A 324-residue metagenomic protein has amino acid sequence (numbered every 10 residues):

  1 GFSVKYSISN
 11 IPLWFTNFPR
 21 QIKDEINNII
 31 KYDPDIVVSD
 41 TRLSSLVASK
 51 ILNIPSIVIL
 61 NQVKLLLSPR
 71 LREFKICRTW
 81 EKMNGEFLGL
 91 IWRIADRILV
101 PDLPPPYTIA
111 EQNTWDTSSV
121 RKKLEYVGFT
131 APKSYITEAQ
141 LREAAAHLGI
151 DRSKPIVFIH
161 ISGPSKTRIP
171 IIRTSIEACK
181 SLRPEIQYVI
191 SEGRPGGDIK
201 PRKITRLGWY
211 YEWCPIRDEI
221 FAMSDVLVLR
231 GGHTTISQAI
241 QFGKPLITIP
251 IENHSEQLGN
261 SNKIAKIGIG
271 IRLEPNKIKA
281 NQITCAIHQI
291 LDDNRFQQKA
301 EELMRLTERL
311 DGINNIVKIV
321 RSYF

Functional and structural regions predicted by a protein language model:
G1-D33: Phosphate/nucleotide-donor binding subsite
R20-G89: Conserved nucleotide-sugar donor-interacting segment of glycosyltransferase catalytic cores, predominantly GT-B
I36-D40, I216-N260: A donor-sugar binding/catalytic signature common to diverse glycosyltransferases and related nucleotide-sugar
K75-K166, G193-G196: A nucleotide-sugar donor-handling region in carbohydrate enzymes
A131-V226, L258: Donor-nucleotide binding loops and adjacent catalytic segments primarily of GT-B fold Leloir glycosyltransferases
P245-N281: Nucleotide-sugar donor-binding patch of glycosyltransferase catalytic domains
G270-I271, N276, A280-Q282, A286-L303 (+1 more regions): Conserved donor-nucleotide binding/catalytic region of nucleotide-linked donor-dependent transferases
R309-F324: C-terminal alpha-helical cap of glycosyltransferases
